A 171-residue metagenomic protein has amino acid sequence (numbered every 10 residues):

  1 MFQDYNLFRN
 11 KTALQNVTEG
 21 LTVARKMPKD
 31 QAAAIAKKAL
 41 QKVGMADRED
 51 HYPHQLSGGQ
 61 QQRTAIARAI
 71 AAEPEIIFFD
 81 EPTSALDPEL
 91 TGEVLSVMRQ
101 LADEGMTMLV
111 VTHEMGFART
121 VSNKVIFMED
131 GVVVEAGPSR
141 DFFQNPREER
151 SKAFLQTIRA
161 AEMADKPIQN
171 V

Functional and structural regions predicted by a protein language model:
F2-D130, V134-A136: ABC family nucleotide-binding domain
R140-V171: C-terminal boundary and immediately downstream tail of ABC-type ATPase nucleotide-binding domains
